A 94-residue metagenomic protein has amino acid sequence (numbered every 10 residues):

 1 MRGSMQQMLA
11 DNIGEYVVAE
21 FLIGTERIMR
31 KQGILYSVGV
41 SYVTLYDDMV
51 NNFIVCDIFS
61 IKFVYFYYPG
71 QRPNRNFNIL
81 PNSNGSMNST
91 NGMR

Functional and structural regions predicted by a protein language model:
M1-R94: Conserved RNA-binding domains used in RNP assembly and mRNA/RNA metabolism
